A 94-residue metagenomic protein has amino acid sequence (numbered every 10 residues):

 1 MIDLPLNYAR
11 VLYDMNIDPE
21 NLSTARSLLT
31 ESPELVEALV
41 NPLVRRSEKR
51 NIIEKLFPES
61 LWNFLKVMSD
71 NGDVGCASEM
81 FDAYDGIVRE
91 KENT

Functional and structural regions predicted by a protein language model:
M1-T94: Elongated, mostly alpha-helical coiled-coil "stalk/stator" tethers of large membrane protein machines
